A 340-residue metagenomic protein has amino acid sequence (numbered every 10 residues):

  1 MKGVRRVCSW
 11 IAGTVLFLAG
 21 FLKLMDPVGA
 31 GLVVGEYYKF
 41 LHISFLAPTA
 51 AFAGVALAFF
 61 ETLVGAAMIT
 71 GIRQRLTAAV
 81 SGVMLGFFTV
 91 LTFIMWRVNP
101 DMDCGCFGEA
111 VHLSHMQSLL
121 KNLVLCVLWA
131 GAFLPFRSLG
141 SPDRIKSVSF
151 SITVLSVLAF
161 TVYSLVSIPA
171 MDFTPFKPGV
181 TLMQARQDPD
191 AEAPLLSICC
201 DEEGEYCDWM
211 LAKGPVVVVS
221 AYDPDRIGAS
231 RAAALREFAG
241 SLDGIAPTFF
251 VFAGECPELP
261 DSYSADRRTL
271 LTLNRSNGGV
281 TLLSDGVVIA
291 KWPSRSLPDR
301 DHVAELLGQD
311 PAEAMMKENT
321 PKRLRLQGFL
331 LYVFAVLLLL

Functional and structural regions predicted by a protein language model:
K2-S9, V15, P27-P135: Hydrophobic alpha-helical segments
S9-W10, N274-N277: Short, small/polar residue-rich loop motifs at catalytic or cofactor-binding pockets
L123-T153: Cytosolic-side transmembrane helix boundary signature
P142-A170: Internal/C-terminal transmembrane anchor helices
T161-V219, A229-G244: Membrane-interface segments at or immediately adjacent to transmembrane helices that form the boundary between
P175-L182, A212-K213, P293-L340: Thiol-/selenol-based redox modules, centered on thioredoxin-like and closely related oxidoreductase domains
L242-R267: Thiol-based oxidoreductase modules, predominantly thioredoxin-like and allied folds used for disulfide exchange
N277-P293: A short, hydrophobic beta-strand/beta-hairpin element that forms part of a small beta-sheet core
